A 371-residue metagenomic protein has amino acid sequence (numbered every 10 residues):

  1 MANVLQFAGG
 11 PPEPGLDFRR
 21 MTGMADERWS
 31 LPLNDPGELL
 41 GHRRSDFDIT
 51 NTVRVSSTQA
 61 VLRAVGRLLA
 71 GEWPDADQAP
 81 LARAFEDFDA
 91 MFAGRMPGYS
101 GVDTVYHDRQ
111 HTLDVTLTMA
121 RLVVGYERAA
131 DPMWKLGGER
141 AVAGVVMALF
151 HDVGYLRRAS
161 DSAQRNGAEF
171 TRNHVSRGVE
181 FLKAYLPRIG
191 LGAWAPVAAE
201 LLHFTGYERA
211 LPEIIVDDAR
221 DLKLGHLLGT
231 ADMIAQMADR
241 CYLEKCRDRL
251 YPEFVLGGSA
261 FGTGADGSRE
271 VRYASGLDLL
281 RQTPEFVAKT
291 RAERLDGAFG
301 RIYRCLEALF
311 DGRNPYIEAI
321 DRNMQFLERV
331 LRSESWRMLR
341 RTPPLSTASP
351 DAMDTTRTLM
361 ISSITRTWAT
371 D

Functional and structural regions predicted by a protein language model:
L5, G9, G15-D75, R121-R140 (+4 more regions): Divalent metal-dependent phosphate-bond-processing catalytic cores, especially two-metal-ion Mg2+/Mn2+ enzymes that act
A84-F92, G144-A148, A198-G206, L227-A231: Short alpha-helical scaffolding segments that buttress acidic/His motifs in well-ordered protein cores
D89, A93, T116-V124, G154 (+1 more regions): Amphipathic, well-packed alpha-helical segments that form the structural scaffold of globular domains
A90-T118, S160-A168: Active-site flanking loop/helix segments enriched in acidic
H107-H111, L136-V145, F170-H174, A219-H226: Secondary-structure capping and boundary motifs in well-ordered enzyme cores
T112, M119, N173-P212, R269: Histidine- and acidic-residue-rich, metal-dependent catalytic cores
V115, V142-A163, G178, A199-E208: His-Asp-centered metal-binding catalytic motifs of divalent-metal-dependent phosphohydrolases/nucleases
R128-W134, S160-R165, Y185-V197: Inter-helical turn/loop segments and adjacent helix faces that build the functional surface of alpha-helical bundle
